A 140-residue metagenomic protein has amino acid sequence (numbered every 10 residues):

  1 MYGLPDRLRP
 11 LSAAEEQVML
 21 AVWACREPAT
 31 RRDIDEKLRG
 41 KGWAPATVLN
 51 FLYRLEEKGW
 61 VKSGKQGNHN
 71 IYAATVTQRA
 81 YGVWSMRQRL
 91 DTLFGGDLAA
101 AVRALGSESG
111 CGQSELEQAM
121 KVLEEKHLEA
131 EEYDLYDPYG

Functional and structural regions predicted by a protein language model:
M1-M19: Short alpha-helical segments that sit at the start of domains
R9, V22-P28, K41: Short helix-capping/hinge SLiMs at alpha-helix to coil transitions
P10-A14, Q66-S85: Short, cationic-aromatic polyanion-contact patches
P28-K37: Short acidic, hydrophobic short linear motifs in intrinsically disordered regions
E36-P45: Short helix-coil junctions and helix-kink-helix linkers
G59: Glycine-centered, phosphate/nucleic-acid-interacting loop/turn motifs that mediate DNA/RNA or nucleotide
T77-V102: Conserved segment of winged-helix/HTH DNA-binding domains
S107-G140: C-terminal regulatory/oligomerization modules of transcriptional regulators
